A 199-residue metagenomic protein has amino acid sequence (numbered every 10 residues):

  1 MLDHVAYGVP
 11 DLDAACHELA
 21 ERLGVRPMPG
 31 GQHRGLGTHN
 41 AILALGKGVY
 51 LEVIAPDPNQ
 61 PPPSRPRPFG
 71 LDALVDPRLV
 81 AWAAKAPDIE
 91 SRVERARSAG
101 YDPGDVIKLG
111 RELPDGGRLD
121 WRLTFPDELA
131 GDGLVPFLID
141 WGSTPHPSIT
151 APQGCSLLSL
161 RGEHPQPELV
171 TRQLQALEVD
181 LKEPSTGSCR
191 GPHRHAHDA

Functional and structural regions predicted by a protein language model:
M1-D11, H39-G46, R65-R97, S156-Q166 (+1 more regions): Vicinal oxygen chelate
V9, P63, D140-T144: Short, composition-biased local secondary-structure segments
L12-L23, Q166-L177: Amphipathic alpha-helical segments
A14-L71: Glycine/small-residue-rich interface belts in oligomeric ring/scaffold proteins and their assembly partners
G31, N40-A44, Y50-E52, E90-S159 (+1 more regions): Vicinal oxygen chelate
D57, S143, Q166: A broadly conserved detector of short glycine/acidic/proline-rich loop/turn motifs that flank catalytic sites and bind
